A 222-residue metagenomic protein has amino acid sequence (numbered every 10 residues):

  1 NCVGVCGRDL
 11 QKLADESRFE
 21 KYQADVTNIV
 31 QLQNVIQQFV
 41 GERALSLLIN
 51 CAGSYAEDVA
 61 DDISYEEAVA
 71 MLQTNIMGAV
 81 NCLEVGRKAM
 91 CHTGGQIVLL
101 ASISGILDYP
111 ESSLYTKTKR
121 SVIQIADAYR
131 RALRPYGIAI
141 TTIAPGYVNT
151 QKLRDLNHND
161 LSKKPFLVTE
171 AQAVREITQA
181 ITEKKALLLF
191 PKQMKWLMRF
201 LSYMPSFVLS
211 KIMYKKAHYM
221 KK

Functional and structural regions predicted by a protein language model:
S17-V30: Rossmann-fold cofactor-recognition segment
C51-A56: Conserved NAD(P)H cofactor-binding loop of Rossmann-fold oxidoreductase domains
V59-A60, E67-A70: Substrate-binding pocket helix/loop in short-chain dehydrogenase/reductase
D61, Y109-S113: Active-site loop immediately N-terminal to the catalytic Tyr-X3-Lys motif of short-chain dehydrogenase/reductase
L83, T118: Active-site helix of classical SDR
S102: Residue(s) in the substrate-gating loop at a strand-loop-helix junction that position the organic substrate next
T142, D160-W196: C-terminal helical subdomain
